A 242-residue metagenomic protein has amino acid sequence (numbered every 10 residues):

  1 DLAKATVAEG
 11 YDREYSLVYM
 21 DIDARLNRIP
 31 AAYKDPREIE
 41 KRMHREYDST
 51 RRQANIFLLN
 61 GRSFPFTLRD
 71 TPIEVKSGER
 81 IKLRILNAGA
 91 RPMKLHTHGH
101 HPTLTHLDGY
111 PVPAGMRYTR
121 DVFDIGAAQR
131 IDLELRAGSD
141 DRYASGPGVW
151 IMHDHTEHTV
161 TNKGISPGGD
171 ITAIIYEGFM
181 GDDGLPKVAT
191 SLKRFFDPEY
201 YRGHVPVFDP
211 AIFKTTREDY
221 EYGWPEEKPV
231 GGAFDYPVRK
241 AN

Functional and structural regions predicted by a protein language model:
D1-N242: Copper-binding active sites and cupredoxin-like electron-transfer domains, recognizing His/Cys-rich ligand loops
